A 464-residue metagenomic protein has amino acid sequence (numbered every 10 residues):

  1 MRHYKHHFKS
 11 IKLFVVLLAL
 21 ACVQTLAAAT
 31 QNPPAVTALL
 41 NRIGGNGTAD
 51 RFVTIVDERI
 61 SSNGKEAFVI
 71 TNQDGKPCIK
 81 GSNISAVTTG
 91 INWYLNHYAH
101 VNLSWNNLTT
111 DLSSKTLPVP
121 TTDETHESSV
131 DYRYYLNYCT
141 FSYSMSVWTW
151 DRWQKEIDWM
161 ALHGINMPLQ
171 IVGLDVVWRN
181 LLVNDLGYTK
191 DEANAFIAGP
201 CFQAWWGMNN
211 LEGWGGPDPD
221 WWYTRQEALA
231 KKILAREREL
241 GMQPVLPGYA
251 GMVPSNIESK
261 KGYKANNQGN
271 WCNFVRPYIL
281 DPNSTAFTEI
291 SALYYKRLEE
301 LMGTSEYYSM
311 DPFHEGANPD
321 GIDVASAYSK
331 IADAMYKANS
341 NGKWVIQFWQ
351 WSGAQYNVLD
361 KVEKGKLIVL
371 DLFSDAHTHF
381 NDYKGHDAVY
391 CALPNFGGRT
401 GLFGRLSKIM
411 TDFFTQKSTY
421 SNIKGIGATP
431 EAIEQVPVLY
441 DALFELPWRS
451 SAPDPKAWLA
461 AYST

Functional and structural regions predicted by a protein language model:
R2-V15: Bacterial N-terminal signal peptides that target proteins for export
K12-T25: Bacterial N-terminal signal peptides
A28-V130: Contiguous, structured surface segment used for ligand recognition
K76-G81, F141-S146, D220-W221: Second-shell loop/turn segments in exported
N102, L108-L117, T125, L136-T140 (+4 more regions): Catalytic-core regions of glycoside hydrolase
E124, W148-D151: Catalytic and substrate-binding clefts that recognize carbohydrates or anionic sugar/phosphate headgroups
V130-T149, M160: Active-site-adjacent substrate/metal-binding segments within catalytic domains of carbohydrate-active enzymes
